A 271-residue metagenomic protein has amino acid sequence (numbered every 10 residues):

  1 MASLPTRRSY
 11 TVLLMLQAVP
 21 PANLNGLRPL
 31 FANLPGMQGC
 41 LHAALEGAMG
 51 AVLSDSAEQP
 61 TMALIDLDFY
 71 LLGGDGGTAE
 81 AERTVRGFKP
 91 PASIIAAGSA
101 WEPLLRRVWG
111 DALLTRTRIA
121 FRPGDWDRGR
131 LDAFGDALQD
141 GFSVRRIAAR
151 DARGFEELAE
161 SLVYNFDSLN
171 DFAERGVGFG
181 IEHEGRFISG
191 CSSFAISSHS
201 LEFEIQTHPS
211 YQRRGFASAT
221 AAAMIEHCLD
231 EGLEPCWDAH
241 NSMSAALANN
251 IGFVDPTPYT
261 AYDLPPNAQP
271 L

Functional and structural regions predicted by a protein language model:
S3, R8-T11, G47-R153, Y262-D263: Acyl-donor-binding surface of acyltransferase catalytic domains
V12-M37, W126-D171: Short amphipathic alpha-helix that is part of the acyltransferase structural core
H42-L45, L169-A173: Short loop/turn motifs at secondary-structure junctions and domain boundaries
M49-T61, V177-C191: Conserved beta-hairpin
E80-R83, R213-E226, A246, N250: Conserved acetyl-CoA-binding loop-helix of GNAT-fold acetyltransferases
P90-G98, C228-H240: Conserved GNAT acetyl-CoA-binding A-motif
P103-A112, S218, H240-P258: Conserved active-site alpha-helix within GNAT-family acetyltransferase domains
S200, I205-A219: Conserved glycine-rich acetyl-CoA-binding loop
